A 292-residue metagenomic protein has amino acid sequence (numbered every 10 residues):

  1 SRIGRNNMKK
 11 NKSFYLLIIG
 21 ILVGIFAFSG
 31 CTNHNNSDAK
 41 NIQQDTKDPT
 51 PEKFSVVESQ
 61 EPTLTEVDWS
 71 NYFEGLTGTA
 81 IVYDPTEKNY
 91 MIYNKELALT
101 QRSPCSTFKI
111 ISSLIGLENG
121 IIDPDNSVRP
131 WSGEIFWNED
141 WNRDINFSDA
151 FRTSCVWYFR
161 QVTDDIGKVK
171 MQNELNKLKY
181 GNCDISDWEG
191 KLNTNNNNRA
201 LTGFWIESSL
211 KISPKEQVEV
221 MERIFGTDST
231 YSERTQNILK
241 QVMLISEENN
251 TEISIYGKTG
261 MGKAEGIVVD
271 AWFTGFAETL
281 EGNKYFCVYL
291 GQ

Functional and structural regions predicted by a protein language model:
S1-N7: Short, Lys/Arg-enriched N-terminal segments with co-localized hydrophobic residues within the first ~10-30 amino acids
K12-H34: Sec-dependent N-terminal signal peptides of Gram-positive bacterial secreted proteins and lipoproteins
N35-A98: Beta-lactamase-like hydrolase cores
E58, K95-S103, E134-D149, W157-D165 (+3 more regions): Second-shell loop/turn segments in exported
A80, Q101-V128, A150, Q217 (+1 more regions): Active-site SXXK
N146-F147, T163-M221: Mid-domain, small-residue-enriched loop/turn segments at the edges of structured enzyme/sensor domains
P214-A264: Conserved active-site loop region of the serine DD-peptidase/beta-lactamase
S246-G282, V288-Q292: Short, Gly/Ser/Thr-enriched beta-strand-loop segments that form substrate-interacting elements of hydrolase/peptidase
